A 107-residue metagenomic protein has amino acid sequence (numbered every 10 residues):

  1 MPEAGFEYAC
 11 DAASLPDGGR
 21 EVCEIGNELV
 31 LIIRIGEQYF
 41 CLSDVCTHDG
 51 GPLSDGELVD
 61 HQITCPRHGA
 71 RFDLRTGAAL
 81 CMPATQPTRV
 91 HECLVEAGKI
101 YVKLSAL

Functional and structural regions predicted by a protein language model:
M1-D60, L74, A78, P87-L107: N-terminal pre-ligand scaffold of iron-sulfur
C46, C65-H68: Short cysteine clusters
R71: Short helix-to-coil "ATP-lid" hinge immediately C-terminal to the conserved N-box Asn in the Bergerat
P83-A84: Short Gly/Pro-enriched turn/cap motifs at secondary-structure boundaries
